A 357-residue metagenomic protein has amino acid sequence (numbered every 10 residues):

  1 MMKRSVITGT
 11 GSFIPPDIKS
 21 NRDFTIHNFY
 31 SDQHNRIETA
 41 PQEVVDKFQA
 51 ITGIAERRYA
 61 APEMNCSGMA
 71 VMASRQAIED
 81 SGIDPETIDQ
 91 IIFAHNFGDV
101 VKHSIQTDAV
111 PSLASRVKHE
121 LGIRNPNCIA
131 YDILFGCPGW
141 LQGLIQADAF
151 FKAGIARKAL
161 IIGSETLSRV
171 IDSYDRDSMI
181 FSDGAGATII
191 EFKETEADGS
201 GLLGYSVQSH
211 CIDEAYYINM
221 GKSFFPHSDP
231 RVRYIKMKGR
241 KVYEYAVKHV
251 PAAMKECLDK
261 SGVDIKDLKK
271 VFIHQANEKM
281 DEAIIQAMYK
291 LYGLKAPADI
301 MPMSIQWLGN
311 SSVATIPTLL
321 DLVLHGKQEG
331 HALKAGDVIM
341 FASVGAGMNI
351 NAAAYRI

Functional and structural regions predicted by a protein language model:
M1-E63, Y174-K248, A252, V344 (+1 more regions): Condensing-enzyme catalytic core mediating Claisen C-C bond formation in acyl metabolism
I7, E63-L134, V263-E282: Conserved beta-ketoacyl condensing-enzyme motif
P41-N65, V100-K158, A287-T318: Conserved catalytic cysteine-centered active-site region of acyl-thioester-dependent Claisen-condensing enzymes
E43-V44, S67-S81, L113-R116, Y245-S261 (+1 more regions): Short, well-ordered amphipathic alpha-helical segments that serve as non-catalytic structural scaffolds within diverse
S81-D89, L121-I129, F151-S164, T195-A197 (+5 more regions): Structural signature of cysteine-dependent C-C bond-forming condensing enzymes
A94-V100, L134-G139, G163-S168, Q208-S209 (+2 more regions): Acidic, glycine-rich active-site loops and adjacent beta-strand->loop/helix elements that engage anionic groups
K152-G186: Flexible, glycine-rich active-site loops centered on histidine and acidic residues that chelate a metal or position
R231-I305: A contiguous, well-structured pocket-lining segment that forms one wall/lid of small-molecule binding clefts in soluble
